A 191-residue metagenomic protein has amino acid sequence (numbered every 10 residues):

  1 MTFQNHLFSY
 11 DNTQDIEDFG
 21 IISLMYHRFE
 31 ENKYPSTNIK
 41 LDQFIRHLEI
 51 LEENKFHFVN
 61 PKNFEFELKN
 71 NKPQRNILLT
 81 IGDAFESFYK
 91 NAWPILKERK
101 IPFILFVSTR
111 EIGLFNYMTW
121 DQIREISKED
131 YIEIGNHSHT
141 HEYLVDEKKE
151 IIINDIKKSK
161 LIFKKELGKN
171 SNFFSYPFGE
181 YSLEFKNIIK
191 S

Functional and structural regions predicted by a protein language model:
M1-I77: N-terminal pre-catalytic segment of deacetylase/amide-hydrolase enzymes
F19, L24-Y34, Q74-I77, E86-Y89 (+1 more regions): Metal-dependent polysaccharide deacetylase catalytic core of the NodB/CE4 family, i.e., the active-site-bearing domain
G82-A84: Noncatalytic alpha-helical scaffolds and linker/capping helices
K186-S191: Short, intrinsically disordered, charge-balanced linker/junction segments flanking boundaries in proteins
